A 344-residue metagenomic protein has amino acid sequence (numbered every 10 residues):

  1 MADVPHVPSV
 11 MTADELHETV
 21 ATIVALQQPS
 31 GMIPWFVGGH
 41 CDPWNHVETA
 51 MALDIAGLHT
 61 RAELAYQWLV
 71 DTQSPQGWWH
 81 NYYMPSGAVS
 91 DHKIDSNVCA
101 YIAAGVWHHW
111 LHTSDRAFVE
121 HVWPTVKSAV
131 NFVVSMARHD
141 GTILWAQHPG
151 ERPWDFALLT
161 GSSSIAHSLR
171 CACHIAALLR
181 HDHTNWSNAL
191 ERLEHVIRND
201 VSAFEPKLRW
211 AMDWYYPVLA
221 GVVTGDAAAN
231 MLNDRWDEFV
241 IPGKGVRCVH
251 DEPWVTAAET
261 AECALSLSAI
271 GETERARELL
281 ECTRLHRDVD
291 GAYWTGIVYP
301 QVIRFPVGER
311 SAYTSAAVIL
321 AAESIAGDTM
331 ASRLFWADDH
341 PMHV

Functional and structural regions predicted by a protein language model:
M1-S9, V47-R61, Y101-F118, S163-R180 (+3 more regions): Well-ordered alpha-helical scaffold segments within catalytic/enzyme domains
A2-H40, E63-D95, C99, W123 (+3 more regions): Extended glycan-interaction surfaces of carbohydrate-active proteins
L26, W35, G39-V47, M51 (+1 more regions): N-terminal beta1-alpha1-beta2 module of alpha/beta enzyme domains
P34-V37, R116-E120, R180-T184: Short, surface-exposed loop/turn segments at secondary-structure junctions
L159-D200: Active-site neighborhood of glycoside hydrolase catalytic domains
